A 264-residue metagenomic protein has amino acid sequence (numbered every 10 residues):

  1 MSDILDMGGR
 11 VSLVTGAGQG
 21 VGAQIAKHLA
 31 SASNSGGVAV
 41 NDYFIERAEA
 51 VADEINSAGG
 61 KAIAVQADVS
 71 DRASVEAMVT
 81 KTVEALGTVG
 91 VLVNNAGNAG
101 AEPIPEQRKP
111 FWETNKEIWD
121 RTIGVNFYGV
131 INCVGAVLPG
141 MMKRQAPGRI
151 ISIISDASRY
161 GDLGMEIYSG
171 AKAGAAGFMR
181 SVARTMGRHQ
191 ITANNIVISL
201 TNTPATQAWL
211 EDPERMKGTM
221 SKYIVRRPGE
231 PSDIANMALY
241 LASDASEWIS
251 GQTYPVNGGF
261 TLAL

Functional and structural regions predicted by a protein language model:
S2-I4, Y160, L239, S250-L264: Short C-terminal tail/terminal secondary-structure segment of NAD(P)H-dependent dehydrogenase/reductase domains
D3-A39, V182: Canonical Rossmann dinucleotide-binding motif of NAD(H)/NADP(H)-dependent dehydrogenases/reductases, specifically
P103-D120, T219: Substrate-binding pocket helix/loop in short-chain dehydrogenase/reductase
V134, A171, M179: Active-site helix of classical SDR
P139, R184-T185, E247: Alpha-helical segment proximal to the catalytic Tyr-Lys
S155: Residue(s) in the substrate-gating loop at a strand-loop-helix junction that position the organic substrate next
G187, T192, I249-G251: Short, small/polar-rich loop/turn modules that mediate ligand/substrate recognition or access, typified
